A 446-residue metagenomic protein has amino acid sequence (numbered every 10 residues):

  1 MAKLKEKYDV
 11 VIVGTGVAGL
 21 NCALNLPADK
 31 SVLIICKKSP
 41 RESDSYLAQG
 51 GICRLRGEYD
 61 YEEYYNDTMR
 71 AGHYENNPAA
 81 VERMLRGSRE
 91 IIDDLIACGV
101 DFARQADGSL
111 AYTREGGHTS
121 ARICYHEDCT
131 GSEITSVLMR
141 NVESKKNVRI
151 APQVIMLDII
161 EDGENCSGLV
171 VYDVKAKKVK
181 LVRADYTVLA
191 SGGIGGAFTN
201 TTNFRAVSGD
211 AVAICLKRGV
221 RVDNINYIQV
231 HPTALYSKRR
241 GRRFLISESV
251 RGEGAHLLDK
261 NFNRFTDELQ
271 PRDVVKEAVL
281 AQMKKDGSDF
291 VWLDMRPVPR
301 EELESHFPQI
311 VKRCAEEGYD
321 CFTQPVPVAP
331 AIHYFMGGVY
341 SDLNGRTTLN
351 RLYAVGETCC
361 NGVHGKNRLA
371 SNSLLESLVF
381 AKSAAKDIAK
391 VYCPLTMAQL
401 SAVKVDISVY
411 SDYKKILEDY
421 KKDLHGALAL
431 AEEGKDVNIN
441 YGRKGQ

Functional and structural regions predicted by a protein language model:
M1-Y8, V17, N25, S39-R41 (+9 more regions): Glycine- and aromatic-enriched mobile tails/lids
K5-Y8, A176-Y186, T348-L349: Core beta-strand elements of the Rossmann-like FAD/NAD(P) dinucleotide-binding domain in flavoenzyme oxidoreductases
V10-I34: N-terminal Rossmann-like FAD-binding beta1-loop-alpha1 element of flavoenzymes
V11-V13, V182-G192, Y353: Short hydrophobic core segments
C53-M84: Glycine-rich active-site loop/strand segments that organize a redox cofactor
I96-K178, A190, A234-S237, L257: Conserved redox-cofactor binding core of oxidoreductases
Y186-R240, F244, L374, L378: Glycine-rich loop(s) and the adjacent beta-strand/alpha-helix scaffold that form part
I214, V220-D320, D387: An anion/pyrophosphate-binding glycine-rich loop and adjacent beta-alpha core in soluble alpha-beta enzymes
